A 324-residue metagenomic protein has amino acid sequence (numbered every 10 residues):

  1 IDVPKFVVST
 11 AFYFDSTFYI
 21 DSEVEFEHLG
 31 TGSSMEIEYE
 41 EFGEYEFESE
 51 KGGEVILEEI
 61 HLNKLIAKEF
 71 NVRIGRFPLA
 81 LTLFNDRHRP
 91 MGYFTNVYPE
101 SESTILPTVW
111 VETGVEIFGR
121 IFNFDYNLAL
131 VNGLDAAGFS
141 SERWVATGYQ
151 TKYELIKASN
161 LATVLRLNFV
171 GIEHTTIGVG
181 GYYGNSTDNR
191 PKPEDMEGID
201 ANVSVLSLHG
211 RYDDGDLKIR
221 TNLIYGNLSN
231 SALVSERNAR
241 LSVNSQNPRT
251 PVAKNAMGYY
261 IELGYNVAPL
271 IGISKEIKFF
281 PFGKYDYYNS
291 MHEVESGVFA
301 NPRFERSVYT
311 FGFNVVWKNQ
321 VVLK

Functional and structural regions predicted by a protein language model:
I1-A136, S159-V164, N168-T176, N255-N266 (+3 more regions): Outer membrane beta-barrel
E36-E50, E142-G148, A239-V243: Charged, glycine/proline-rich intrinsically disordered loops and linkers
Y45-E50, I60-N63, N85, H174-K324: Outer-membrane beta-barrel pore domains
E48-S49, E102-T104, Q150-E154, N247-R249: Active-site rim elements
T108, E154-A162, M196-V203: Active-site glycine- and acidic-residue-rich loops that bind and position anionic ligands or nucleotide-like cofactors
G133-G138, V322-K324: Short, highly charged low-complexity linear segments
G138, R143-R190: Loop-centered beta-sheet repeat module
